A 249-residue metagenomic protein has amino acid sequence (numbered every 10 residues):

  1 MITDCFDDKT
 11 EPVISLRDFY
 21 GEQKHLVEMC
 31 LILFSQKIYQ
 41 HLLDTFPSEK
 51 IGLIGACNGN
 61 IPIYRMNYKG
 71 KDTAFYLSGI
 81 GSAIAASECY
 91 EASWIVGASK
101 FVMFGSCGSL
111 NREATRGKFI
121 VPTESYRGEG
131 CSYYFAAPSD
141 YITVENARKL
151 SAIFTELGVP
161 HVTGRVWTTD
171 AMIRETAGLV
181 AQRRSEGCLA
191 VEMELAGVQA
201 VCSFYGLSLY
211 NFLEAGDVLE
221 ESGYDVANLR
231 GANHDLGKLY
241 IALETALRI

Functional and structural regions predicted by a protein language model:
M1-V144, R148-K149, F204: Metabolite-binding pocket within alpha/beta catalytic cores that recognizes anionic/polar moieties
I51-I54, V159-G164, I249: Flexible, glycine/charged-enriched surface loops at secondary-structure junctions
D140-S185: Active-site rim beta-loop-alpha module in soluble metabolic enzymes
K149-L157, V201, I241-I249: Generic non-transmembrane alpha-helical segments
G187-A190: Short pre-catalytic strand/loop immediately N-terminal to key active-site residues, enriched for Gly-Thr
A196-G231: Zn-dependent metallopeptidase/amidohydrolase metal-coordination segment
L219-I249: His/Asp/Glu-rich mid-to-C-terminal helical/loop segments that flank catalytic regions of hydrolases
